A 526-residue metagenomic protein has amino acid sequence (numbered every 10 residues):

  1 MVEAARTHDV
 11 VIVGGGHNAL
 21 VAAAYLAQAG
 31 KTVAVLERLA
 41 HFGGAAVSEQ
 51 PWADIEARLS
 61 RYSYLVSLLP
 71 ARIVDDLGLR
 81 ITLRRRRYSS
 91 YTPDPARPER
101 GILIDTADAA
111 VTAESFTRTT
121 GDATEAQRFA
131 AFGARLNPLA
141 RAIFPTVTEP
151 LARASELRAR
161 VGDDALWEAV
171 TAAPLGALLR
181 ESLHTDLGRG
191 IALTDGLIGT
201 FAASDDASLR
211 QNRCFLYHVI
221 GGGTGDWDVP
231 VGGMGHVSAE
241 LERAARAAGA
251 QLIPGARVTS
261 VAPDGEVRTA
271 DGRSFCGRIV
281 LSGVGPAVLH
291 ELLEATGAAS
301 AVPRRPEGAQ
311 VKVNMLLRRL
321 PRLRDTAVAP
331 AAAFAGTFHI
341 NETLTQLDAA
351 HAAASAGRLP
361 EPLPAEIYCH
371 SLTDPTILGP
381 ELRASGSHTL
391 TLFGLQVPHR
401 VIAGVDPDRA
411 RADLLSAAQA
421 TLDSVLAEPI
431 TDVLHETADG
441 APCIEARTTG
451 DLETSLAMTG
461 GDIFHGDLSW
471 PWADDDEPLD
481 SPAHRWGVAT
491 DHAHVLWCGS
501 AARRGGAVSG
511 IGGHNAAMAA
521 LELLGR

Functional and structural regions predicted by a protein language model:
E3-A142: N-terminal glycine-rich phosphate/pyrophosphate-binding loop and immediately adjacent elements
A130-E156, V288, H370-D476: Helix-rich C-terminal "cap"/substrate-channel and partner-interaction subdomain that packs against the flavin-binding
N137-A248, S455-F464: Active-site/ligand-binding neighborhood in enzyme catalytic cores
T185, R189-D205, P362-Y368, E428-R503: A glycine-rich dinucleotide-binding beta-alpha-beta segment and adjacent secondary-structure elements that constitute
P230, T259-L382, G487: Mid-domain catalytic core of redox enzymes that form a hydrophobic substrate pocket/lid adjacent to a catalytic redox
A245-V258: A conserved beta-strand/loop element that lines the FAD pocket in flavoprotein oxidoreductases
P442, L523-R526: Active-site-proximal substrate-binding core of FAD-dependent oxidoreductases
S500-L521: A conserved FAD-binding loop/helix module that cradles the flavin
